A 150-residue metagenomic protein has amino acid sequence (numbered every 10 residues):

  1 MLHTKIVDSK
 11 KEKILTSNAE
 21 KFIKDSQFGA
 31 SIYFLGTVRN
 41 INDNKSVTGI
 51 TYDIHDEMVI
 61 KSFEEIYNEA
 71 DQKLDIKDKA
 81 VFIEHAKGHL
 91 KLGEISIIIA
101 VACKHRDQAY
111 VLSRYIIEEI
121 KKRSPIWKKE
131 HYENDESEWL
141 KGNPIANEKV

Functional and structural regions predicted by a protein language model:
M1-I95, K104-R106, Y110-R114, E118-V150: N-terminal, polar/charged subdomain of small-to-medium soluble alpha/beta proteins
I99: Phosphate/diphosphate ligand-binding glycine-rich loop within oxidoreductases
